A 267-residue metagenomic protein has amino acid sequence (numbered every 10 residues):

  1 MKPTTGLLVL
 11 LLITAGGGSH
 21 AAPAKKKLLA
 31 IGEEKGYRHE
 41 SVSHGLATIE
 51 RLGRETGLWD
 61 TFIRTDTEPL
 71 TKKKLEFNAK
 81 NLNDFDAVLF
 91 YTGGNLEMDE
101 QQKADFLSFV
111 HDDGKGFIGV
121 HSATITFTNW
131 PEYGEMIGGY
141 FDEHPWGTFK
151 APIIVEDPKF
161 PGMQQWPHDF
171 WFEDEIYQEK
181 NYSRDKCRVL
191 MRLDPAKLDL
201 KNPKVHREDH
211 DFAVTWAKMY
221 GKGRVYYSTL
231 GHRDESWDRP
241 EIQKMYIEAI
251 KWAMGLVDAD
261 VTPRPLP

Functional and structural regions predicted by a protein language model:
G6-A15: Bacterial N-terminal signal peptides
G17-A21: Sec/Tat signal peptide C-region and signal peptidase I cleavage site
A22, A30-I31, G36-G119, A123-I125: Helical hinge/lid and interdomain linker segments adjacent to catalytic or ligand-binding clefts that mediate domain
A22-K26, G32, E40-S43, A47-T56 (+3 more regions): Extracellular ligand-binding/catalytic regions of CAZymes and related secreted enzymes and adhesion modules
R54, D60, G139, G147-G221: Catalytic beta-strand/loop cores that center a nucleophilic Ser/Cys/Thr and support acyl-enzyme chemistry
N95-Q165: A glycine-rich, often tryptophan-bearing local segment used as a flexible ligand/cofactor-contacting loop or short
Y133-Y140, Q178, Y182-C187, G231 (+1 more regions): Oxidoreductase and adenylate-handling cofactor-binding alpha/beta cores
